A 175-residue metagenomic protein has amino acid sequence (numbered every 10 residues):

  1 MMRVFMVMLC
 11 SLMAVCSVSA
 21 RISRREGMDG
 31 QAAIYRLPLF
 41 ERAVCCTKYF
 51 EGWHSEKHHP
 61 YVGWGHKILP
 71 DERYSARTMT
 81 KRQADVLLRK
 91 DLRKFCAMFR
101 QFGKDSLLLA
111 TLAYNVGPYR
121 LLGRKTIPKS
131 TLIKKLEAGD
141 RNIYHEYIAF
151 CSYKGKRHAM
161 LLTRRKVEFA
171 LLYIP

Functional and structural regions predicted by a protein language model:
V4-M13: Sec-dependent N-terminal signal peptides
L9, S19-H54, H66-R73, M79-K90 (+2 more regions): Long, amphipathic alpha-helical surface segments
A14-V18: Hydrophobic alpha-helical segments of integral membrane proteins
F40, V44, D105-S106, A110: Short runs of predominantly hydrophobic/aromatic residues within well-ordered alpha helices that form helix-helix
S55-H59, M98-L108, E146: Surface-exposed patches in mature extracellular/periplasmic domains of secreted proteins
H59-V62, H66: Early exported N-terminus immediately downstream of N-terminal targeting peptides
S106-R120: Short N-proximal segments of mature Sec-exported proteins
